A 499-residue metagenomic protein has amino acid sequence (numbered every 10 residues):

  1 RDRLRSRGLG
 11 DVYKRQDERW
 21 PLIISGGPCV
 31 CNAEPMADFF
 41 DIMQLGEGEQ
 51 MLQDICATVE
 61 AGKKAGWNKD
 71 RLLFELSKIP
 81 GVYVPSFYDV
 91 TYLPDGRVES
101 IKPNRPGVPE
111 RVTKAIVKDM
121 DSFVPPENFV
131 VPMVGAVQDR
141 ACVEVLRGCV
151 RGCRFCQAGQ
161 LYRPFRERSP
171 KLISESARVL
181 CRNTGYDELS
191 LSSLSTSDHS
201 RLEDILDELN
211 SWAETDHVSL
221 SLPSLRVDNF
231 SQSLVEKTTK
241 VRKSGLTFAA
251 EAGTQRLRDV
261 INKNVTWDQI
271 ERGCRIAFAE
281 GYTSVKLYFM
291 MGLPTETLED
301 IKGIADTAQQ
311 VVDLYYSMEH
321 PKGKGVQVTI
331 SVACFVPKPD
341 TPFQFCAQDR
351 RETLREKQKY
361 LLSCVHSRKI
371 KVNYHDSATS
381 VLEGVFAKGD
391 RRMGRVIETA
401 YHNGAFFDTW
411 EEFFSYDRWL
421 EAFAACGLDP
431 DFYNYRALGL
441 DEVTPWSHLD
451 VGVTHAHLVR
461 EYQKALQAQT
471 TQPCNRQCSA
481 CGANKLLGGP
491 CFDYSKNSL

Functional and structural regions predicted by a protein language model:
D2-Y13: Single conserved hydrophobic/aromatic residue that forms the stacking wall/gate of nucleotide- or nucleobase-binding
L22-A37: Short, glycine/polar-rich helix-capping loops at beta-to-alpha or helix-loop-helix junctions that flank or form
P35, D89-L93, S200-R201, F230-L234 (+6 more regions): Flexible glycine/acidic-rich beta-alpha junction loops that bind and position SAM and/or redox cofactors in anaerobic
P85, T91, G96-C142, V218 (+2 more regions): N-terminal [4Fe-4S]-dependent radical SAM core
V130-R154, C181, L222-P223, C334-V336: N-terminal pre-triad scaffold of radical SAM enzymes
E144-Q160, Q472-L487: Local cysteine-cluster metal-coordination motifs and their immediate loop/turn environment, predominantly Fe-S cluster
R178-K286, M290-A333, P337: Conserved SAM/AdoMet-binding glycine-rich loop
H366-L499: Radical SAM enzyme core and accessory elements
